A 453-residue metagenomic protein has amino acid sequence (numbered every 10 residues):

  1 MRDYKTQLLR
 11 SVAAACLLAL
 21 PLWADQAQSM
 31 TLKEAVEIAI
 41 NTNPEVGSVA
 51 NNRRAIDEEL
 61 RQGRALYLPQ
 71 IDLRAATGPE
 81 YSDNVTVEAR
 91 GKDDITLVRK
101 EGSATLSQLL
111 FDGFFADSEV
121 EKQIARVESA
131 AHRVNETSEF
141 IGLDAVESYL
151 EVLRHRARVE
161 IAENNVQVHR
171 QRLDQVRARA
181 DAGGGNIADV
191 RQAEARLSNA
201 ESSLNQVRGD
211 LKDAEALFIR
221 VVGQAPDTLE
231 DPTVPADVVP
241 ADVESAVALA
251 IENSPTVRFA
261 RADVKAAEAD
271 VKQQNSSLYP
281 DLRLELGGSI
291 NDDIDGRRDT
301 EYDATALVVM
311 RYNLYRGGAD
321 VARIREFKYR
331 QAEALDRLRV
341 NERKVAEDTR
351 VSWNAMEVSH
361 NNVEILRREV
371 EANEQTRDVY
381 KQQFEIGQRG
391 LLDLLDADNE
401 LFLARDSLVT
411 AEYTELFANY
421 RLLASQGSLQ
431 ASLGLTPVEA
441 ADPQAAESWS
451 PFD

Functional and structural regions predicted by a protein language model:
R2-D3, R10, M30, S138-L249 (+7 more regions): Periplasmic alpha-helical coiled-coil/stalk elements that build and connect Gram-negative outer-membrane
R2-T6, D25-Q26, Y81, S407-D453: Acidic, low-complexity, intrinsically disordered peripheral segments
R2-W23: Gram-negative bacterial Sec-dependent N-terminal signal peptides
A24-A76, S82, L109-L110, A225-K265 (+4 more regions): Bacterial Sec-pathway N-terminal export signals of envelope proteins
T31, Q70-N84, A89-T137, R258-N341 (+1 more regions): Small/polar-residue-enriched beta-strand and adjacent coil segments characteristic of outer-membrane beta-barrel
S48-G63, T137, I141-A162, Q171 (+5 more regions): Amphipathic alpha-helical coiled-coil segments
V207, P255, A411: Metallo-beta-lactamase
